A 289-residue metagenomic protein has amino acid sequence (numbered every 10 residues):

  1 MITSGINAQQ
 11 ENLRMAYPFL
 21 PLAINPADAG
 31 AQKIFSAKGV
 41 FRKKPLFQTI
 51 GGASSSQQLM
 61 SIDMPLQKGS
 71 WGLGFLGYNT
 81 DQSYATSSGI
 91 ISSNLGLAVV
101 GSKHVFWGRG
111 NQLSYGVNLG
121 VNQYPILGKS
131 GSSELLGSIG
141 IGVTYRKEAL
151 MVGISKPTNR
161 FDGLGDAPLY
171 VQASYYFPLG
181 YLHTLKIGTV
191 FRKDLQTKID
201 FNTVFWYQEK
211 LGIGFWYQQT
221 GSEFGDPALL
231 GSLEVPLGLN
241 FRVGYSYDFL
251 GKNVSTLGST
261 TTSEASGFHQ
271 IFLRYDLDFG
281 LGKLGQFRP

Functional and structural regions predicted by a protein language model:
M1-N7: C-terminal segment of classical bacterial N-terminal signal peptides
Q9-P289: Subset of outer-membrane beta-barrel
